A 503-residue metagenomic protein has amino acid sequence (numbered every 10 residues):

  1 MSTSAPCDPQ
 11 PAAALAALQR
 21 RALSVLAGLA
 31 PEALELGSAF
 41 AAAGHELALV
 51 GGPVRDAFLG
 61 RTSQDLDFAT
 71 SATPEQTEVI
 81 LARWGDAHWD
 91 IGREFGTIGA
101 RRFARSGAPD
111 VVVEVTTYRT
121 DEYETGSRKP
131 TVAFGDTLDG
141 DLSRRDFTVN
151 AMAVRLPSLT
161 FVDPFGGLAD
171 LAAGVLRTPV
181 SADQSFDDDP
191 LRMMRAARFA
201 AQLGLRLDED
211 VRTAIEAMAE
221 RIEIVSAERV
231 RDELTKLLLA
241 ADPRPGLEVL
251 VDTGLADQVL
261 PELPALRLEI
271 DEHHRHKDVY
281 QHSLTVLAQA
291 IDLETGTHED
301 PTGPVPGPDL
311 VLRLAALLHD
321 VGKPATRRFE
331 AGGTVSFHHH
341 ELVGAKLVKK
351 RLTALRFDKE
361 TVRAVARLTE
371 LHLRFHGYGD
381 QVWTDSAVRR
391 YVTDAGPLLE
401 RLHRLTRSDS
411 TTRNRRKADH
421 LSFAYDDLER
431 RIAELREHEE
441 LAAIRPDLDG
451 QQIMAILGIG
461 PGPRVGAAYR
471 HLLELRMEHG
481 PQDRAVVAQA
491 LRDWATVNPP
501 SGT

Functional and structural regions predicted by a protein language model:
M1-T503: Catalytic cores of the polymerase beta-like nucleotidyltransferase superfamily and closely associated nucleotide
